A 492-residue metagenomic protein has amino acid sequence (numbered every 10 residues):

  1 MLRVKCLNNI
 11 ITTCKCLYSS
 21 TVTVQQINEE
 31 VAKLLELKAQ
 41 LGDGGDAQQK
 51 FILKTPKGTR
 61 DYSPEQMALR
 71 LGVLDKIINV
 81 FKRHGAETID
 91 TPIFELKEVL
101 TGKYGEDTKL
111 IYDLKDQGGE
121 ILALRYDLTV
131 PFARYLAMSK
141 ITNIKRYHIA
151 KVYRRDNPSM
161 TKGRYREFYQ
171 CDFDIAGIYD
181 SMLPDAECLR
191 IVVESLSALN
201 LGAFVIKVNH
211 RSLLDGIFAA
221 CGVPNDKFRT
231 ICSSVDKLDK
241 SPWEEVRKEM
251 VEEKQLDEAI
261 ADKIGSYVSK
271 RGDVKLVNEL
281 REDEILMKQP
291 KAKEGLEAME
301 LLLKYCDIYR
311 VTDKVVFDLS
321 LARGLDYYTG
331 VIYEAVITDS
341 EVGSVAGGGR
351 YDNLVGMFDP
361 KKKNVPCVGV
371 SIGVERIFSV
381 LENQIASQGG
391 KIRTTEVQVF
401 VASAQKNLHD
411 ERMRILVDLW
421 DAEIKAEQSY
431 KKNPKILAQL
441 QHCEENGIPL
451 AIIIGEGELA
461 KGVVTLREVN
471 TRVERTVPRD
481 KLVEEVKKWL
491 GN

Functional and structural regions predicted by a protein language model:
M1-Q25: N-terminal mitochondrial targeting presequence
R3, L7, I27, F228 (+3 more regions): Short amphipathic alpha-helical segments that mediate assembly, nucleic-acid/protein binding, or membrane association
C6, C14-C16, C171, C188 (+6 more regions): Generic recognition of cysteine residues
S20-V130, M138, R166, S181 (+2 more regions): TRNA-binding/sensing appendages of the translation machinery
L34, Q66-G85, E95-E98, L128-K140 (+4 more regions): Positively charged, Gly/Ser-enriched RNA/tRNA-binding surfaces
D61, G105, G216-D226, K237 (+2 more regions): Phosphate-rich ligand and nucleic-acid binding surfaces
K109-G119, V223-V246, I337-T338: Acidic, His- and aromatic-enriched active-site or binding-groove loops in soluble protein domains that engage sugars
I206-I217: Glycine-rich, mobile lid/loop segments that gate access to catalytic sites or pores
